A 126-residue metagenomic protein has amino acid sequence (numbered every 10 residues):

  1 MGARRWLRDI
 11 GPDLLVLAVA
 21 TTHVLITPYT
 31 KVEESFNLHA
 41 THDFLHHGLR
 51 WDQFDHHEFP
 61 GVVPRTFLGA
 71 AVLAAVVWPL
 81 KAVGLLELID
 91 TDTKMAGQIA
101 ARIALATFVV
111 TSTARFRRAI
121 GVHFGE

Functional and structural regions predicted by a protein language model:
M1-H23, G121: Start-transfer (signal-anchor) and selected internal transmembrane alpha helices of multi-pass inner/ER membrane
M1-W6, L45-H46, R50-V62, E87-R102: Juxtamembrane membrane-interface segments at transmembrane-helix boundaries in membrane proteins
W6, I26-E33, F59-L68, D92-A96 (+1 more regions): Short amphipathic alpha-helical molecular recognition features
L17, T21, F67, A71 (+2 more regions): Residue-level signature of the transmembrane alpha-helical core of multi-pass small-molecule transporters
A18-T21, S35-L68, A75-L85: Extracytosolic helix-loop segments that constitute the early lumenal/periplasmic catalytic or substrate-binding loops
L25-E34, G48, V83-T93, R118-E126: Membrane-lumen (extracellular) interface motif
K81, I99-G125: Transmembrane-helix motifs of polytopic, lipid-linked glycan transferases
